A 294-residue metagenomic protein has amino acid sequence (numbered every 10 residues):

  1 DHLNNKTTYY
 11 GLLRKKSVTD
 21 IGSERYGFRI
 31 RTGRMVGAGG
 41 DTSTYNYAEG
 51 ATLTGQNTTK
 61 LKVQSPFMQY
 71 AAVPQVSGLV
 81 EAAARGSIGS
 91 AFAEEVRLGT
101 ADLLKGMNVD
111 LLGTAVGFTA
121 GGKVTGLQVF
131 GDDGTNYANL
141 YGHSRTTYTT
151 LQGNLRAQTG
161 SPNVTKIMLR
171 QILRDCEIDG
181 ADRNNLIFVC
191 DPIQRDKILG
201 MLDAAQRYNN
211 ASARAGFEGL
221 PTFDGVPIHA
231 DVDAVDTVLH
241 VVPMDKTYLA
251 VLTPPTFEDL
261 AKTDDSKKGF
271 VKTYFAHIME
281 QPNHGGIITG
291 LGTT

Functional and structural regions predicted by a protein language model:
D1-T294: Flexible, glycine/threonine- and acidic-rich loop/arm segments that mediate assembly and lattice contacts in viral
